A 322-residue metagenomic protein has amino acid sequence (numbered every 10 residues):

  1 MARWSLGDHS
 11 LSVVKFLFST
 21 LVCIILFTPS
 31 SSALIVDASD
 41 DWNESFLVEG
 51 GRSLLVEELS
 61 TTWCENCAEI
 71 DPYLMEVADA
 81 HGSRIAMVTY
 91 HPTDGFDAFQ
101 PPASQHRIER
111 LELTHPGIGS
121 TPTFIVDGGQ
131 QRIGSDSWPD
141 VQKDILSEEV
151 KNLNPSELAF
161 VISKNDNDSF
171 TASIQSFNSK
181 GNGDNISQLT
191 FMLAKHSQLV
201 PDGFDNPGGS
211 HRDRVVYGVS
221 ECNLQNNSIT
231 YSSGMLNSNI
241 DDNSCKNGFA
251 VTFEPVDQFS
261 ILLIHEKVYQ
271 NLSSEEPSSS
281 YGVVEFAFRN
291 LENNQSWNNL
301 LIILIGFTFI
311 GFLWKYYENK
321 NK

Functional and structural regions predicted by a protein language model:
M1-S39, C64, N294-K322: Secretory targeting signatures
F18-L21, S120, F259: Short loop/turn motifs at secondary-structure junctions
W42-D94: Local sequence-structure signature of Cys/Sec-based thiol-disulfide redox active-site neighborhoods
G51, G82, G119-T121, I186: Extracytoplasmic
L55, I125, T190-M192: Soluble periplasmic/extracytoplasmic beta-strand elements of cell-envelope proteins
C67-D71, Q100, S135-S137, P201-G203: Short, solvent-exposed loop/turn and secondary-structure capping segments
D79, T89-Q131, S135-P155: Thioredoxin-like thiol-disulfide oxidoreductase module
P102-P116, Q142-E148, A159-K322: Short, conserved sequence motifs used for protein processing/export or organelle targeting and for catalysis
